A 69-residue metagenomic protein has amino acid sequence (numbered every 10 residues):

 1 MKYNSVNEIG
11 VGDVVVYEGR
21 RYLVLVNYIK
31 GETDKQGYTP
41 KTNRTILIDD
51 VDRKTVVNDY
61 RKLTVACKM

Functional and structural regions predicted by a protein language model:
M1-V11: Mixed-charge, Lys/Arg-rich low-complexity intrinsically disordered regions
E8, T39, L47-D49: Acidic/polar residues at beta-strand termini and the immediately following turn/coil
R20-D34: Short beta-strand-centered aromatic/proline hotspots
G31-T45: Short, solvent-exposed secondary-structure boundary/capping segments
R44-M69: Intrinsically disordered, low-complexity, charged/polar segments
